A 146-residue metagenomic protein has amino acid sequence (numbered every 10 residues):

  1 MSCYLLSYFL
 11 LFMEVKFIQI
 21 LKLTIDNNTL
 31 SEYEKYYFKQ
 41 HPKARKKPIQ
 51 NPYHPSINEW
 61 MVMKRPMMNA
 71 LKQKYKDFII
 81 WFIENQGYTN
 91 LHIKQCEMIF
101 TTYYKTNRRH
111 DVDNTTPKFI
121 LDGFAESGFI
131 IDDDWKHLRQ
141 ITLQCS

Functional and structural regions predicted by a protein language model:
S2-S146: Catalytic phosphate/metal-binding cores of nucleic-acid and nucleotide-processing enzymes, i.e., regions that mediate
